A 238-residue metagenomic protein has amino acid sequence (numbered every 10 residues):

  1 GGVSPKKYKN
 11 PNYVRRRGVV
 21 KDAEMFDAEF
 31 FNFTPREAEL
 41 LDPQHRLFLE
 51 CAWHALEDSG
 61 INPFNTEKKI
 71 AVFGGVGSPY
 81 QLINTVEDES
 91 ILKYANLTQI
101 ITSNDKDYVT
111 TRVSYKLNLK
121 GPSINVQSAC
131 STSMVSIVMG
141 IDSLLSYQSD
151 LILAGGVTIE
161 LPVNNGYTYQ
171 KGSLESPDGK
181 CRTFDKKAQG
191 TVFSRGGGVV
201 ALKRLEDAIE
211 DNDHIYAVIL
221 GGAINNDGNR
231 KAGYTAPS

Functional and structural regions predicted by a protein language model:
G1-S238: Condensing-enzyme catalytic core of the thiolase-fold
